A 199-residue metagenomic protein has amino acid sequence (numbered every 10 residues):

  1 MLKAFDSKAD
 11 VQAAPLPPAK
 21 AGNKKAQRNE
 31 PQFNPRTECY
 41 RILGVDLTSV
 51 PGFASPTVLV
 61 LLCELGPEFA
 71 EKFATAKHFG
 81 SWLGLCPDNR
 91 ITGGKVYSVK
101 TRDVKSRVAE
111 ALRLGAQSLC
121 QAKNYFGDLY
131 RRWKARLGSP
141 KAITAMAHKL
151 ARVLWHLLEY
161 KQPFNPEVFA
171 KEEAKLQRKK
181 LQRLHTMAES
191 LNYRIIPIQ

Functional and structural regions predicted by a protein language model:
M1-Q199: A detector of single, family-specific signature residues that are central to catalytic or substrate-handling motifs
